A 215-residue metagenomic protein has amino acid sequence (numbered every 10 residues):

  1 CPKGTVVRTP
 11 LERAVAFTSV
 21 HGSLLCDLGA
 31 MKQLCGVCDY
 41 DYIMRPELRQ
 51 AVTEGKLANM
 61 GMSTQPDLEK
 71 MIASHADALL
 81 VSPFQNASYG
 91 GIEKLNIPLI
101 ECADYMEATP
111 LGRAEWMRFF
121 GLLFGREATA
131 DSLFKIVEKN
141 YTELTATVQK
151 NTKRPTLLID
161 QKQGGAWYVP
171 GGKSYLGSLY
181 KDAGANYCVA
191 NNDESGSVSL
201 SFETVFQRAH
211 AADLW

Functional and structural regions predicted by a protein language model:
C1-F84: A short, structured surface patch at a secondary-structure boundary
V6-T9, Y42, E47-R49, N59-T64 (+6 more regions): Mature, Sec-exported extracytoplasmic domains of Gram-positive
R13, K56, E69, A73-W167 (+3 more regions): Extracytoplasmic substrate-binding proteins
L25-G29, G90-E93, P170-K173: Short, solvent-exposed loop/turn and secondary-structure capping segments
Q65-H75, L200-A211: Short helices/loops that flank or line small-molecule/ion binding pockets
L80, D213-W215: Periplasmic-binding protein-like
G172-S174, N192, G196, F202: Membrane-water interface signatures at transmembrane helix termini and the short loops that connect adjacent helices
Y175-C188: Short helix-loop-beta junction
